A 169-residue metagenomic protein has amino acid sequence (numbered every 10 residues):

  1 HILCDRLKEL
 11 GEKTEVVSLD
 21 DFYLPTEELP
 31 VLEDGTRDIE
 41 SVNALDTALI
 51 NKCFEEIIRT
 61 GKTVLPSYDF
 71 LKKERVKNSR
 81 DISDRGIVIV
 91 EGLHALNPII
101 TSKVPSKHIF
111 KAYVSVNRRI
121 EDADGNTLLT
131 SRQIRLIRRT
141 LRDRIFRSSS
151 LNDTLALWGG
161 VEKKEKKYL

Functional and structural regions predicted by a protein language model:
H1, T26-V31, T101, D124-N126: Short acidic, glycine/serine/threonine-rich loops at helix termini
H1-E9: Glycine-rich phosphate-binding P-loop
E9, R80-I82, S102-K107: Conserved catalytic network of the ASCE P-loop NTPase/AAA+ motor domain
E15-V17, L24-K73, I87: Conserved nucleotide-sensing/catalytic segment adjacent to the nucleotide-binding pocket in NTP-handling enzymes
Y23-T26, R75-V76, L96-P98, R119-D122: Flexible loop/turn segments at secondary-structure boundaries
F70, K77-I82: Glycine-rich phosphate/ribose-binding loops and adjacent secondary-structure elements that form binding surfaces
I87-G92, A112-Y113: Structural recognition of the conserved hydrophobic beta-strand(s) that form the central parallel beta-sheet of P-loop
P98-L169: Conserved NTP phosphate-binding and transfer environment spanning the P-loop NTPase/kinase superfamily
